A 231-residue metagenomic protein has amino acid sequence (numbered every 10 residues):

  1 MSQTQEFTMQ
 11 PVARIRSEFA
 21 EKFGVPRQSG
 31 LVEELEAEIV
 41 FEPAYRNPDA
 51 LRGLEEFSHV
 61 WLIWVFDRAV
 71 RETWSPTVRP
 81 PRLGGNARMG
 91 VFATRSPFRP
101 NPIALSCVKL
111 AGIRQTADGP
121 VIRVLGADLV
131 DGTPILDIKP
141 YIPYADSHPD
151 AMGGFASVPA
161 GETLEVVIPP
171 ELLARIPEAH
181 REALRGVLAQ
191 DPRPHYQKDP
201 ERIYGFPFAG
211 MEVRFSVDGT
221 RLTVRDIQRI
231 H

Functional and structural regions predicted by a protein language model:
M1-I103, Q115-H231: Mixed-charge, low-complexity intrinsically disordered regions
V108-A111: Conserved positions in beta-strands of structured domains
